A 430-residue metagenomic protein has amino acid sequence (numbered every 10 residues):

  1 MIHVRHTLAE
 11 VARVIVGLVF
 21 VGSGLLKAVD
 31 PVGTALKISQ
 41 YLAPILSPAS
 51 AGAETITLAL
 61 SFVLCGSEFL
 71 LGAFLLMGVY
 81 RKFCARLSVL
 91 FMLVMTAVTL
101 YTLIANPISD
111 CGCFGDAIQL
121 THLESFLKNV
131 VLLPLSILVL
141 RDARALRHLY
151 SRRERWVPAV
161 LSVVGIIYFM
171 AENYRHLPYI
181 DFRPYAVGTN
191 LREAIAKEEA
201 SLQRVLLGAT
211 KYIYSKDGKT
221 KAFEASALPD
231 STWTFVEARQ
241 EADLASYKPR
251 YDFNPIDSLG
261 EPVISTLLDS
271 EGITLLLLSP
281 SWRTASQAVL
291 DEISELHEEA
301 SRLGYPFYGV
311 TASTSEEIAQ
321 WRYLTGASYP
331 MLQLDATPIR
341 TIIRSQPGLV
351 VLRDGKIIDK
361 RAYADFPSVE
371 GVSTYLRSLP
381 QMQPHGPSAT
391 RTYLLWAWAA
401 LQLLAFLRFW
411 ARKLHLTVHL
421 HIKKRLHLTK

Functional and structural regions predicted by a protein language model:
H3, T7, A12-R13, V19-F20 (+1 more regions): Hydrophobic alpha-helical segments
A73, L133-A145, L401-T417: Alpha-helical transmembrane segments
C84, S286-D291, T390, A400-K430: Juxtamembrane interface at the cytosolic side of transmembrane helices
N129, S151-R153, M382-A400: Juxtamembrane/start-of-transmembrane alpha-helix segments at the extracytoplasmic/lumenal side of membrane anchors
V130-V160: Cytosolic-side transmembrane helix boundary signature
Y150-P178: Internal/C-terminal transmembrane anchor helices
Y168-I264: Membrane-interface segments at or immediately adjacent to transmembrane helices that form the boundary between
R250-G386: Soluble extramembrane regions of membrane proteins in the secretory/endomembrane system
